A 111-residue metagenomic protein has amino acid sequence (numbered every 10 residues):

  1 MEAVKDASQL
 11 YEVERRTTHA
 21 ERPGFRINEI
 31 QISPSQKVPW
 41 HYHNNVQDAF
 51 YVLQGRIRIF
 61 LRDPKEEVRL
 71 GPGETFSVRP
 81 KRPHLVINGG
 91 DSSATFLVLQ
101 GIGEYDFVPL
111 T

Functional and structural regions predicted by a protein language model:
M1-I27, P39-W40, P109-T111: A short, N-terminal "cap"/entry segment at the start of jelly-roll beta-barrel domains of the cupin/DSBH fold
H19-R26, Q36-Y51, D63-P64: A short beta-loop-beta micro-motif enriched in histidine and acidic residues
E29, S77, S92-F107: A short hydrophobic beta-strand segment most commonly corresponding to one strand of the jelly-roll/cupin
I32-S33, H43-I59, L99-G101: Short, conserved beta-strand element in jelly-roll/cupin
R56-R58, P83, S93: Structural motif
P64-P80: Short acidic-glycine-tyrosine-enriched beta hairpin
V86-G89: Asparagine-centered strand-capping/turn motif at beta-strand->loop junctions
